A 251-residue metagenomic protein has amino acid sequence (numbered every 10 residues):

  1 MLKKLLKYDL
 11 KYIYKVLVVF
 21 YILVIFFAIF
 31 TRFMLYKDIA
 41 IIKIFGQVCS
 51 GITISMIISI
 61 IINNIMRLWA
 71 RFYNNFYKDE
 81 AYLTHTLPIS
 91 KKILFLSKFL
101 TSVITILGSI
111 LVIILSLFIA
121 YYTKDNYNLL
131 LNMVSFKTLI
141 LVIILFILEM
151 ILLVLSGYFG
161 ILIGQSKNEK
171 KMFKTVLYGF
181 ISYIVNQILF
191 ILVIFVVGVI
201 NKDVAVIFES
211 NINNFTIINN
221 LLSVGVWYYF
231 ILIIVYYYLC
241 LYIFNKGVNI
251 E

Functional and structural regions predicted by a protein language model:
M1-E80, K91-E251: Hydrophobic alpha-helical transmembrane segments of membrane proteins
T86-S90: Short helix-to-coil transition segments within interhelical loops that connect adjacent transmembrane helices
